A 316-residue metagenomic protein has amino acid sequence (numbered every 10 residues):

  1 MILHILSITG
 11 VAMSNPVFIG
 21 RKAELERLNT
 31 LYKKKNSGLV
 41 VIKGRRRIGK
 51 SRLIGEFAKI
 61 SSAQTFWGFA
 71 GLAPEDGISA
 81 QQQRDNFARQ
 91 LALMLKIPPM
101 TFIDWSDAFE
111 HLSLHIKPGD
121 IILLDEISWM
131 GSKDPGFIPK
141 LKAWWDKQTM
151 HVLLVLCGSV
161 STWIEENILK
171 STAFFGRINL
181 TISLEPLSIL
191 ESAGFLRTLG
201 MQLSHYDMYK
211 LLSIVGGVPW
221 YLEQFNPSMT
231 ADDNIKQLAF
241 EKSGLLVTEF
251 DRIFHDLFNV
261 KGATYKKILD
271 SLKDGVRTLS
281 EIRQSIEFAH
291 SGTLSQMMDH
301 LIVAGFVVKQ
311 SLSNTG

Functional and structural regions predicted by a protein language model:
M1-G316: Phosphate-binding site recognition
